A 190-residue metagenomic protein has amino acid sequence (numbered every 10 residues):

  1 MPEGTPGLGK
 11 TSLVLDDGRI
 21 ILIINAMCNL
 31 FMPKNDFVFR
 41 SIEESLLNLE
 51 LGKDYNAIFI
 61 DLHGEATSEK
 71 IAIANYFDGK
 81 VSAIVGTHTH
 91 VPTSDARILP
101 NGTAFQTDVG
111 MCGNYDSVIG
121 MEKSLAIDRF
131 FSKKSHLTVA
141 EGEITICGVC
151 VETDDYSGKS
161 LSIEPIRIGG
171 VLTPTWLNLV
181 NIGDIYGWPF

Functional and structural regions predicted by a protein language model:
M1-F190: Acidic, metal/ion-coordinating pockets
